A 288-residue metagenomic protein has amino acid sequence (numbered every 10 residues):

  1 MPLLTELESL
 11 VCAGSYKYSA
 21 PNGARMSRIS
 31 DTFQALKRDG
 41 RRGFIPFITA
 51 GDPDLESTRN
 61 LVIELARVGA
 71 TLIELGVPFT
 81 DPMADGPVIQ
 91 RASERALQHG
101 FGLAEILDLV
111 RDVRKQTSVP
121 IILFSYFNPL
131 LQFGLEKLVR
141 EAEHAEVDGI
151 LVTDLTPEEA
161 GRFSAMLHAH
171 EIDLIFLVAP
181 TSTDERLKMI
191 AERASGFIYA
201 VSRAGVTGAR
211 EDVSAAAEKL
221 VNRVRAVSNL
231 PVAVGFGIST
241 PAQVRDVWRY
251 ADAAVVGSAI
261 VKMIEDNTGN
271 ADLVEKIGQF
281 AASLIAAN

Functional and structural regions predicted by a protein language model:
M1-E6, L10, S15-K17, A24 (+1 more regions): N-terminal basic, low-structured, amphipathic or hydrophobic segments
R25-I45, V110-R111: N-terminal amphipathic alpha-helix/helix-capping segment at the start of soluble metabolic enzymes
M26, I106, N222-L230, S239-N288: Alpha/beta catalytic cores of nucleotide-metabolism and tRNA/nucleoside-modifying enzymes
E56-I63, S182-A191, I238-A254: Catalytic cores of alpha/beta
I73-T80, G149-L151, T156, A200-G208 (+2 more regions): Glycine-rich phosphate-binding active-site loops on the catalytic face of alpha/beta enzymes
V77-F79, V88-V152: Active-site beta->alpha loop and helix N-cap motifs at the rims of alpha/beta catalytic domains
Q98-F101, E146-E159, D173-S182, T207-R210: Catalytic beta/alpha-barrel core
H99, L177, L187-A226, M263-T268: Glycine/Thr-rich beta-alpha phosphate-binding loop at enzyme active sites
